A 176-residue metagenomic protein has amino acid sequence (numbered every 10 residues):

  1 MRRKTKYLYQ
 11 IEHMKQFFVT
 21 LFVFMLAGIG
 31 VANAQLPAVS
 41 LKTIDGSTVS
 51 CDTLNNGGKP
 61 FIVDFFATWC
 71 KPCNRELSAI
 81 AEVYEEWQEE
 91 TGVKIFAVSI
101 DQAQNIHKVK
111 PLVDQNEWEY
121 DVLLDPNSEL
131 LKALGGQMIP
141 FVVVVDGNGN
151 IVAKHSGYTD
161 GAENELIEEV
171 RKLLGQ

Functional and structural regions predicted by a protein language model:
R2-K4, E12-F18: Positively charged n-region of N-terminal signal peptides that target proteins for export
V19-I29: Bacterial N-terminal signal peptides
N33-Q35, S47: Boundary of Sec targeting at the N-terminus
S40-F61: A short beta-strand-turn-helix
G58, L112-W118, P126-E169: Thiol/disulfide oxidoreductase modules built on the thioredoxin-like
G58-F61, F65-W69, M138: Short pre-active-site segment immediately N-terminal to redox-active cysteine/selenocysteine motifs in thiol-based
I62-V63, I95, V142: Hydrophobic beta-strand anchors of alpha/beta hydrolase catalytic cores
R75-N116, E129-L130: Structural microenvironment flanking redox-active thiols in thiol-disulfide oxidoreductases
